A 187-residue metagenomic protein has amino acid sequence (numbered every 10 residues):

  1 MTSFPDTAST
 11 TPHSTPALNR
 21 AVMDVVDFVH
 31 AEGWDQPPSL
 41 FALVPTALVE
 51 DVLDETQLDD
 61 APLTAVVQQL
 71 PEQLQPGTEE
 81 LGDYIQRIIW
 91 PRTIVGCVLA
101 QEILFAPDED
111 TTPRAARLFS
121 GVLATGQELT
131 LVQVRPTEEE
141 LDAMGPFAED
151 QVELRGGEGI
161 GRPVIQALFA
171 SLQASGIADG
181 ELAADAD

Functional and structural regions predicted by a protein language model:
M1-M23, S171-D187: Actinobacteria-biased recognition of intrinsically disordered, low-complexity terminal regions
H13-P16, R20, P76, G156-G159 (+1 more regions): Alpha-helix boundary/N-cap detector
L18-F28, V98-P107: Charged, amphipathic alpha-helical segments
A21-G33, I85-R92: Hydrophobic, Leu/Ile/Phe/Ala-enriched alpha-helical segments that form helix-helix packing faces
D24-Q73: N-terminal interaction modules that seed assembly of large macromolecular complexes
G33-V44, V95-E102, I177-A186: Short glycine-rich, low-complexity/disordered patches
D60-R117, D150-L154: Short, intrinsically disordered low-complexity segments
P107-D187: Glycine-rich, aromatic-bearing surface loops/beta-hairpins
